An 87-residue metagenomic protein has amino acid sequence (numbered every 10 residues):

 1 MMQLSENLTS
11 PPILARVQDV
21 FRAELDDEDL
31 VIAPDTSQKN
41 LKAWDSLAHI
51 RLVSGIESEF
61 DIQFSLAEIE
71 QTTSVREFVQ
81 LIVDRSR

Functional and structural regions predicted by a protein language model:
M2-V31, V83-R87: Thiotemplate assembly-line natural product biosynthesis machinery
N7-P11, S46, T72: Short, solvent-exposed loop/helix junctions and linker helices that flank or host conserved functional motifs
E24-A43, E59-Q71: Phosphopantetheine carrier-protein modules
N40-S58, E77: Phosphopantetheine-attachment site and its flanking helix in carrier
L66-R85: C-terminal structural segments of small proteins and small subunits
